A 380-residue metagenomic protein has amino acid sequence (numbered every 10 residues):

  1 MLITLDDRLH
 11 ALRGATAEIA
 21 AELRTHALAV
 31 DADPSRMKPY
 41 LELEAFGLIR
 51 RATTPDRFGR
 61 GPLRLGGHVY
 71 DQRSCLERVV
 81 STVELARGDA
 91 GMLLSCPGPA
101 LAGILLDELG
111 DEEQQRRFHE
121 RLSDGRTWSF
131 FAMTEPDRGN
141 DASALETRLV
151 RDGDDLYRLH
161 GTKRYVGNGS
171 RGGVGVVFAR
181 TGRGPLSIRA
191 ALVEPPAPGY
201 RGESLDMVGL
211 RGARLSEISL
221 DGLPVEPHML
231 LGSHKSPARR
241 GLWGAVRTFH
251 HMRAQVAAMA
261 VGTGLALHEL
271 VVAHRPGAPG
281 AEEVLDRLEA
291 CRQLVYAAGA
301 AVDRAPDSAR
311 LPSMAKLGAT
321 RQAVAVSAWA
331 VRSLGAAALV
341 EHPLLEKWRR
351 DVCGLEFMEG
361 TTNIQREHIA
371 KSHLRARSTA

Functional and structural regions predicted by a protein language model:
M1-L93, H373-A380: Amphipathic, small/basic residue-rich leader segments at the start of a protein or domain
L2, S81, L334-A380: Glycine-rich phosphate/cofactor-binding loops in nucleotide/flavin-utilizing enzymes
I3, D7, E203-Q293: Glycine-rich beta->alpha junctions and the first turn(s) of the following alpha-helix
R24-D33, V272-P276, L288-L339: C-terminal helix-coil-helix/basic helical segment that borders enzyme active sites and/or dimer interfaces and provides
A52, D124-T134: A short, Trp-centered hydrophobic/proline-enriched beta-strand micro-motif
G66-G67, A90-E112: N-terminal glycine-rich flavin-associated loop
T147-V150: A structural signal for short hydrophobic beta-strand segments in well-ordered beta-sheet cores
T162-Y200: A short core secondary-structure module
